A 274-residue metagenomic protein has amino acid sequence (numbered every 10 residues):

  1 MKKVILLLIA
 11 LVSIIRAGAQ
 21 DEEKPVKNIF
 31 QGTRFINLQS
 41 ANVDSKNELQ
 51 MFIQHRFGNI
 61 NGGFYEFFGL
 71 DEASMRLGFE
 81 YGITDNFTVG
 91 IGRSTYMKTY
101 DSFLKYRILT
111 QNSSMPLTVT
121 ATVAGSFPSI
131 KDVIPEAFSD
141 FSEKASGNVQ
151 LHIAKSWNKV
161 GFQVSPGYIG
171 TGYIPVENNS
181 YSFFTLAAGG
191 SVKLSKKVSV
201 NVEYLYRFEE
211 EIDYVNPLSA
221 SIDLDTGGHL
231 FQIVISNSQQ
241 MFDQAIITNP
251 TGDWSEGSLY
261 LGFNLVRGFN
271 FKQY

Functional and structural regions predicted by a protein language model:
V4-S13: Sec-dependent N-terminal signal peptides
I15-A19: Sec/Tat signal peptide C-region and signal peptidase I cleavage site
Q20-F138, K144-V149, A154-V164, Y168-G172 (+2 more regions): Transmembrane beta-barrel domains of Gram-negative outer membranes and organellar outer membranes
G161-Y206: A mid-sequence, solvent-exposed acidic-amphipathic segment
Y181, D213-Y214: Short hydrophobic/aromatic segments of transmembrane alpha-helices and their interfaces
L194-N201, I212, H229-Q232: Substrate-binding/catalytic groove segments of enzymes that remodel or degrade extracellular structural polymers
